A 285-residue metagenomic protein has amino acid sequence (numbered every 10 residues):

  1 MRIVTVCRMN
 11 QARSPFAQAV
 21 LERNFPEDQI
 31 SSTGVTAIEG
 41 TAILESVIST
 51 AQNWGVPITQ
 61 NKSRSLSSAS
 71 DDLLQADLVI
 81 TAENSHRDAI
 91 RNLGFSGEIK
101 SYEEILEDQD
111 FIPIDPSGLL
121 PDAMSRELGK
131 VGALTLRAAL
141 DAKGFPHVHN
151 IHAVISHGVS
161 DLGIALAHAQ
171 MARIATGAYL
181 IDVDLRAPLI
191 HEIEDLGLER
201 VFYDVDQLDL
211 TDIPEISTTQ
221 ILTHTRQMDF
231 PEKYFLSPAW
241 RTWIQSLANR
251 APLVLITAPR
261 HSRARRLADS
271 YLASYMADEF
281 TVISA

Functional and structural regions predicted by a protein language model:
M1-A139: Short polar/charged helix/loop
Q29-T33, G97-E104, G197-Y203, A273-V282: Short hydrophobic/aromatic-enriched beta-strand-loop microsegments
S85-R87, L185, R260: Alpha-helix capping/helix-boundary segments
A133-I151, D195-Q207, A277, A285: Acidic-aromatic/histidine active-site loop/patch
R137-L185, L189-E192, L247: Walker A/P-loop phosphate-binding motif and the immediately C-terminal alpha-helix
A165-A167, A172-I174, Y179, E232-A285: Conserved catalytic-core segment of NTP-binding enzymes
H168-R226, W240, I244: Phosphate-binding loop that captures ATP/GTP phosphates
